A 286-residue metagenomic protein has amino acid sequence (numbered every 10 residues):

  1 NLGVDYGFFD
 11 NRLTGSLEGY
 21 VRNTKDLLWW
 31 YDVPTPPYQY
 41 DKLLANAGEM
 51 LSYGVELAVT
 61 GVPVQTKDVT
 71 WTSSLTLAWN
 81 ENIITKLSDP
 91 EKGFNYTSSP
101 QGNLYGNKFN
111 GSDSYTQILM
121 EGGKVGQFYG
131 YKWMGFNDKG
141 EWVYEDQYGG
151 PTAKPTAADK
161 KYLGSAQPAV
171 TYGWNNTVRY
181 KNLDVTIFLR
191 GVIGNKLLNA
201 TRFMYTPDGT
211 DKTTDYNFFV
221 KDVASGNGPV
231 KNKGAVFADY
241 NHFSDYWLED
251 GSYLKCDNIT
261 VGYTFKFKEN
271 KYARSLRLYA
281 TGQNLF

Functional and structural regions predicted by a protein language model:
L2, L13-G15, W71-S73, W174 (+3 more regions): Transmembrane beta-strands of outer-membrane beta-barrel proteins
L2-V4, Y53-V59, V170-N176, L183 (+1 more regions): Hydrophobic, lipid-facing positions within transmembrane beta-strands of outer-membrane proteins
D10-G15, V55, T66-K67, N182-T186 (+1 more regions): Repeated loop/turn-to-beta-strand initiation elements of outer-membrane beta-barrel proteins
T14-Q65, Y148-G150, D159-L163: Outer membrane beta-barrel strand-and-loop segments of large Gram-negative receptors, especially TonB-dependent
G19-K25, G61-P63, L77-I83, Y180-N182 (+4 more regions): Transmembrane beta-strands of outer-membrane beta-barrel pores
L27-Y31, W79-S98, G102, N195-V223: Outer-membrane beta-barrel and related beta-rich outer-membrane complex signature in Gram-negative bacteria
A45-G48, V62-A166, Q283: Conserved small-residue
V192-R277, T281-Q283: Extracytoplasmic gating/loop element in the C-terminal half of outer-membrane beta-barrel translocons and assembly
